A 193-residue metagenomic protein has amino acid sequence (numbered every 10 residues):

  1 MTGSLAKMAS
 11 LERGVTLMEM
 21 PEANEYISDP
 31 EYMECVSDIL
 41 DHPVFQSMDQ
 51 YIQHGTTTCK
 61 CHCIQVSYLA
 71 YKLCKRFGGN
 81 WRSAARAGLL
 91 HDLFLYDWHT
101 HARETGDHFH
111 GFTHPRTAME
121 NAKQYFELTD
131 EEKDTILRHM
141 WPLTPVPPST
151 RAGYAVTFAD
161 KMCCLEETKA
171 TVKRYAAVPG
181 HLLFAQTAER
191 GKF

Functional and structural regions predicted by a protein language model:
M1-F193: Metal-dependent phosphohydrolase cores
